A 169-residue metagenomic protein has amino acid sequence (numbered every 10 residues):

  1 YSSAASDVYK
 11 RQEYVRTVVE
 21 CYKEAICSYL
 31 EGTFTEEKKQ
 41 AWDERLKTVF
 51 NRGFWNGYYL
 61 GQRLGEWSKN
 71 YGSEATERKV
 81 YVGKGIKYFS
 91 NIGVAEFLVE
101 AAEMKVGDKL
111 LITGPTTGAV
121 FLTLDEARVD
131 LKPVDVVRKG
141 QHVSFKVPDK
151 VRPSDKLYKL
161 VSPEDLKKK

Functional and structural regions predicted by a protein language model:
Y1-A5, Y9: Single conserved hydrophobic/aromatic residue that forms the stacking wall/gate of nucleotide- or nucleobase-binding
A5, T33, Q62-R63, S162: Generic alpha-helical secondary structure signal
R11-K38, K47: C-terminal helical cap(s) of enzyme catalytic domains, especially alpha/beta-barrels
Y14, E24-S28, K69-K169: Beta-strand/loop-dominated core regions that host nucleotide or nucleotide-derived cofactor-binding catalytic loops
E44-I86: Active-site loop ensemble at the mouth of alpha/beta enzyme cores that anchors a bound cofactor
